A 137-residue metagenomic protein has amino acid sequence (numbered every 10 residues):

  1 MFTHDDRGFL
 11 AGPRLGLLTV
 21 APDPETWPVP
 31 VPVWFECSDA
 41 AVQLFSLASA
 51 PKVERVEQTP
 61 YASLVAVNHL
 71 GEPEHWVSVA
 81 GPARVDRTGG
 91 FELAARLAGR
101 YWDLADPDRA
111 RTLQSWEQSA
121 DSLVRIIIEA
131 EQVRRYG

Functional and structural regions predicted by a protein language model:
M1, H75-G137: Charged, gly/pro-rich active-site loop segments
M1-G16, P73: Extreme N-terminal tail/first-helix region
L10-A11, E57-Q58, E117-Q118: Alpha-helix boundary recognition
P13-A48, V56, S63-V67, H75-S78: Short beta-strand segments
V20-P22, A66-L70, L104-Q114: A short, aromatic/hydrophobic, helix- or strand-capping loop or linear motif that either lines the entrance/gate
